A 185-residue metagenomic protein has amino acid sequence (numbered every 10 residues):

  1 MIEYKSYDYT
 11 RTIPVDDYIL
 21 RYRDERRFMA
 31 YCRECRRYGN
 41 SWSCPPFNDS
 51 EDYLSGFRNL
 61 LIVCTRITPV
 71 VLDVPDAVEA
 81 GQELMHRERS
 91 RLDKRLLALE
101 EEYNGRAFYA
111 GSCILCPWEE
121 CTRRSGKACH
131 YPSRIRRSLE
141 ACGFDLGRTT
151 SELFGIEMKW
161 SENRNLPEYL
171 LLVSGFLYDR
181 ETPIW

Functional and structural regions predicted by a protein language model:
M1-R11: TRNA-binding/sensing appendages of the translation machinery
Y9-W185: Catalytic cores of enzyme domains
